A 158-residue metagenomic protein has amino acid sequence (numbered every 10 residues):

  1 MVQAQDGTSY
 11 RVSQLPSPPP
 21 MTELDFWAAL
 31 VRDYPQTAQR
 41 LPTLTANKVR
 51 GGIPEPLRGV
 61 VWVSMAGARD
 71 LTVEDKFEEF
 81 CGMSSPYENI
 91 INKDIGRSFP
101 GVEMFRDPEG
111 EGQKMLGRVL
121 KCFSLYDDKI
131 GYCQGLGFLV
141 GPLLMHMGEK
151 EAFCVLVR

Functional and structural regions predicted by a protein language model:
M1-S124, V140-L144: N-terminal transition regions in large eukaryotic proteins
G135-F138: Short, conserved phosphate-binding/catalytic loop or strand-edge motifs used in phosphoryl-/nucleotidyl-transfer
M147-R158: Carboxylate/His-rich catalytic cores and anion/metal-binding grooves
